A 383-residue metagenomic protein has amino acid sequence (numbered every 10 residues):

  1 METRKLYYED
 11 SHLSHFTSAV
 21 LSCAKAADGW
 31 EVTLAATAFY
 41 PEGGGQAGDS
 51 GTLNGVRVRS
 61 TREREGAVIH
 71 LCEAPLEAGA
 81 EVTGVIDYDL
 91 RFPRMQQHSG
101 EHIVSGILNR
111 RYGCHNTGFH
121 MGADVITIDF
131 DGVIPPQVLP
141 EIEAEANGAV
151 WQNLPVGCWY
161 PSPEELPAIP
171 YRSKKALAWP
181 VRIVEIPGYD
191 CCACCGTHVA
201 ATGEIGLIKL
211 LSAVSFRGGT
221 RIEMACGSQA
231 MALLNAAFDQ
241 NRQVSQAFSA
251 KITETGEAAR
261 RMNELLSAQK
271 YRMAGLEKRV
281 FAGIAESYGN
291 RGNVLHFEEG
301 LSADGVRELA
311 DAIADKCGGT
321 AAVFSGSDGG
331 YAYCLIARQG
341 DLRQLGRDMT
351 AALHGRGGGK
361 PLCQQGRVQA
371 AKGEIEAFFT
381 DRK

Functional and structural regions predicted by a protein language model:
M1-A80: Conserved nucleotide-binding/hydrolysis modules and their immediate coupling elements across P-loop/ASCE NTPase motors
E31-V32, E65-A74, I126-G132, Y333-C334 (+1 more regions): A generic structural motif
T37-L53, E77-I128, P361-L362: Active/ligand-binding-proximal structured segments within catalytic/core domains that scaffold catalytic residues
G45, A193-I205, N293-K383: Glycine-rich, acidic loop segments that terminate in or are immediately followed by a histidine
S60-R62, T117-M121, S212-A213, A322-G326 (+1 more regions): Short beta-strand
L90, R110-F216: Functional cores that coordinate and move charged inorganic groups
I183-E185, A193-I252: Mobile "lid/hinge" segments at catalytic clefts and subdomain interfaces of large enzymes
D239-G329, Q339: Hydrophobic helix-and-loop "lid/oligomerization" segment in the mid-to-C-terminal part of catalytic domains
